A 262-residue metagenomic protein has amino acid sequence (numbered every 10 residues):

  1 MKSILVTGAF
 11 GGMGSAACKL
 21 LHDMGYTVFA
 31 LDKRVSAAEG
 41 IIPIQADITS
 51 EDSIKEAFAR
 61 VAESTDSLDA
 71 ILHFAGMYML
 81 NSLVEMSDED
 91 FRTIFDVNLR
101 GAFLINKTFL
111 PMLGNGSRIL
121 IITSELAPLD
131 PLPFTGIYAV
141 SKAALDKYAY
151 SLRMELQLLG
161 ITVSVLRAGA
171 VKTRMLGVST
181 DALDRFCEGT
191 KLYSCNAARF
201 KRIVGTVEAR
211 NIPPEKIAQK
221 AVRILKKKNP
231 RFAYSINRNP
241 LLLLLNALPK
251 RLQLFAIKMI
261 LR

Functional and structural regions predicted by a protein language model:
F10: Conserved glycine-rich cofactor-binding loop
G40-D52: Rossmann-fold cofactor-recognition segment
F74-M79: Conserved NAD(P)H cofactor-binding loop of Rossmann-fold oxidoreductase domains
S82-L83, D90-R92: Substrate-binding pocket helix/loop in short-chain dehydrogenase/reductase
N106, S141-A144: Active-site helix of classical SDR
N106-K107, Y150: A short, exposed helix-loop element centered on a Lys and neighboring polar residues
L158-R231: SDR active-site lid
